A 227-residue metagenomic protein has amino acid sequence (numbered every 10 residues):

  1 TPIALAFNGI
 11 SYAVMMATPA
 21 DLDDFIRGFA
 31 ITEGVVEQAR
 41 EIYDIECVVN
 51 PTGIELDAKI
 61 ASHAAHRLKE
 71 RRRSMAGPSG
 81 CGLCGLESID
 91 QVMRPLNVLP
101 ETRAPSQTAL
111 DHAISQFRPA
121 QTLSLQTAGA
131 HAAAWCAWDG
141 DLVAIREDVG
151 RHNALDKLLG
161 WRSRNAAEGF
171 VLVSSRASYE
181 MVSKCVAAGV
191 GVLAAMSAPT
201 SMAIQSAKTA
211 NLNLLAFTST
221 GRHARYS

Functional and structural regions predicted by a protein language model:
T1-A133, W138, L142-A144: Intrinsically disordered, low-complexity regions enriched in acidic/Ser/Thr/Pro/Gln residues
R71-R72, R146, R176, K184: Basic side chains
L96-E101, G221-S227: A short, terminal or domain-edge coil/loop segment
S115-S174, E180: A mid-sequence, solvent-exposed acidic-amphipathic segment
R151-Y226: Feature captures the catalytic cores and cofactor-binding loops of soluble hydro-lyases/lyases that act on carboxylate
